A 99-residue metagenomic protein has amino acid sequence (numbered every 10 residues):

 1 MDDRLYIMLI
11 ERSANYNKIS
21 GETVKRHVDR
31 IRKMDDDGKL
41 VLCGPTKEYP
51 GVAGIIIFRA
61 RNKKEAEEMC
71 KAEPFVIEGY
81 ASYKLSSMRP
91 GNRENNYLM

Functional and structural regions predicted by a protein language model:
M1-M99: Conserved, structured core segments of small domains
